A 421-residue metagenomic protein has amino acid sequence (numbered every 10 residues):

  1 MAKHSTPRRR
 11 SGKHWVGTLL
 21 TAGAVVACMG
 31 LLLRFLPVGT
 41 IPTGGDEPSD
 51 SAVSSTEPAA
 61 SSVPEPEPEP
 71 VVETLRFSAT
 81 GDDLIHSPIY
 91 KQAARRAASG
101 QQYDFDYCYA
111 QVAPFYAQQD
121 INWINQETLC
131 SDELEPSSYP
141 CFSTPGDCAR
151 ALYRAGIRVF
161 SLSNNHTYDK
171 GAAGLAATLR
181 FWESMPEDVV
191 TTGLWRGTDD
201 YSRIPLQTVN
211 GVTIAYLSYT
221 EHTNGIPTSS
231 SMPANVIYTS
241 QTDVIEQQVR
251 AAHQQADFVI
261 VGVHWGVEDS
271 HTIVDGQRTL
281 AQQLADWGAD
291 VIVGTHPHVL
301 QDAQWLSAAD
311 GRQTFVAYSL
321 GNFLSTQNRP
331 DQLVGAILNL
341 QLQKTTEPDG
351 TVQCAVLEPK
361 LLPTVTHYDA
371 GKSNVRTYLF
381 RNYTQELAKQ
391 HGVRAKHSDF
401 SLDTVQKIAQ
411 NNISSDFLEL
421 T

Functional and structural regions predicted by a protein language model:
A2-T6, W15-T421: Acidic, metal/ion-coordinating pockets
R9-R10: Polyanion-binding surface elements
